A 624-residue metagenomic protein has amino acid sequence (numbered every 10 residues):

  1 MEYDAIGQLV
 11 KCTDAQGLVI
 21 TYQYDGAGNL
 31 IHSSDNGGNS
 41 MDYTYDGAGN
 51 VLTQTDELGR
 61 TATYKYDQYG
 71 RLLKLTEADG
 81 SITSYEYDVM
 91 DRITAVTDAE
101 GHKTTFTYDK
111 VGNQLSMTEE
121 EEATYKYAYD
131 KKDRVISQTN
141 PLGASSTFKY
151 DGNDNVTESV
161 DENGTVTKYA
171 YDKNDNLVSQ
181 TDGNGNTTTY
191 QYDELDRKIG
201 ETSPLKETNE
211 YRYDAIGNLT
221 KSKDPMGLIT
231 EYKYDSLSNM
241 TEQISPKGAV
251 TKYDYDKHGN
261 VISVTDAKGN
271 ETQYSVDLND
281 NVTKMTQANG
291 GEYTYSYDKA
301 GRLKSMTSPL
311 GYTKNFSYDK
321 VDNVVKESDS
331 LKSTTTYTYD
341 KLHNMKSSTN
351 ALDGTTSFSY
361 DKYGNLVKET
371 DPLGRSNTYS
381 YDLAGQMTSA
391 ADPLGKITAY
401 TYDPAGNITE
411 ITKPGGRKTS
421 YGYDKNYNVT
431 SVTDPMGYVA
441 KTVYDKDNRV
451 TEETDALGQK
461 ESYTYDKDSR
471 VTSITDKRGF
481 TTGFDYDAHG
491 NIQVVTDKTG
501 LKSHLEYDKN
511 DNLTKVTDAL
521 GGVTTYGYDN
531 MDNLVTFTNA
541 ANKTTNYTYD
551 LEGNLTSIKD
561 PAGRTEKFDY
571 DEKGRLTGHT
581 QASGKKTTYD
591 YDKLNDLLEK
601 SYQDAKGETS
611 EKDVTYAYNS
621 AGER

Functional and structural regions predicted by a protein language model:
M1-D14, L18-D35, N39-D56, R60-E77 (+25 more regions): Beta-strand elements of repeat-based all-beta scaffolds
